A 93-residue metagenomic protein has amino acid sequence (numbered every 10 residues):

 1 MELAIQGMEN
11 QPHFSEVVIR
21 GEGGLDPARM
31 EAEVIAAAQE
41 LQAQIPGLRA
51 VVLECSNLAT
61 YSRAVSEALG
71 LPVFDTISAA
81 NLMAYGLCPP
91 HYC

Functional and structural regions predicted by a protein language model:
M1-I45: Active-site rim beta-loop-alpha module in soluble metabolic enzymes
E31, C55-S56: Short alpha-helix boundary/capping motifs
L48-C55: Periplasmic-binding protein-like
S56-N57, S78: Short beta->alpha linker loops
L58-S62: Short, well-ordered alpha-helical microsegments
V65: Conserved PLP-enzyme active-site core in the AAT-like
A68-P72: Short, structured coil segments at secondary-structure junctions
V73-C93: Short, flexible loop segments at boundaries between secondary-structure elements
